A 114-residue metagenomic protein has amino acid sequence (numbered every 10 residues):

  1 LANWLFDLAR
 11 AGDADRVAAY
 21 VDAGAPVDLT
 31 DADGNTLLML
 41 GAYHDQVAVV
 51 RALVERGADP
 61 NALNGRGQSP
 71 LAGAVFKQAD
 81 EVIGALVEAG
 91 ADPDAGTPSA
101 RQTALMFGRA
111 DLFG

Functional and structural regions predicted by a protein language model:
A2-R10, A18: Amphipathic alpha-helical repeat scaffolds
D7-D13, L40-Q46, G73-A79, T103-A110: Ankyrin repeat A-helix N-terminal signature
D13-V21, Q46-V54, Q78-V87, R109-G114: Ankyrin repeat structural motif
D31-R56: Alpha-helical adaptor scaffolds
G84, P93-G114: Ankyrin repeat (ANK) tandem arrays and their immediately adjacent linkers/low-complexity segments
